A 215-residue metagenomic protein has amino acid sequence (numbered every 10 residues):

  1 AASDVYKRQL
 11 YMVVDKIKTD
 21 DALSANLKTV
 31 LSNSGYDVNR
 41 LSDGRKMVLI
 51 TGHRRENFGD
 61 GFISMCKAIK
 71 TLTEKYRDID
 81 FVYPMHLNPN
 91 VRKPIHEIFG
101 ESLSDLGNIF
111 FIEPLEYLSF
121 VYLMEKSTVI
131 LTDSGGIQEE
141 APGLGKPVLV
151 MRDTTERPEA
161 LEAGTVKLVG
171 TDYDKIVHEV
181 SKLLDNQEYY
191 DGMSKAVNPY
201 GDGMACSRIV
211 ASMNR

Functional and structural regions predicted by a protein language model:
A1-Y6: Short, small-residue-biased leader/transition segments that mark boundaries at the very start of proteins
K18-K126: Donor-nucleotide binding loops and adjacent catalytic segments primarily of GT-B fold Leloir glycosyltransferases
T19, S24-K28, K167-R215: Leloir-type glycosyltransferase catalytic cores
V82, F110-I112, V129-L131, L149 (+1 more regions): Hydrophobic/aromatic beta-strand patches that form the interior of the parallel beta-sheet core in alpha/beta enzyme
P89, K93, L118-V121, T132-G135 (+4 more regions): Feature representing long, continuous alpha-helical segments
F120-L161: A donor-sugar binding/catalytic signature common to diverse glycosyltransferases and related nucleotide-sugar
